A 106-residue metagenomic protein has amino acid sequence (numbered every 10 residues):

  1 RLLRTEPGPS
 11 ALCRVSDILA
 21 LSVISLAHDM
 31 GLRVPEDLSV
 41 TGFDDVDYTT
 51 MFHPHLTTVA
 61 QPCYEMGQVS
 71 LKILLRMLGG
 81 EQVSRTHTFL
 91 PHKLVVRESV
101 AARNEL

Functional and structural regions predicted by a protein language model:
R1-L106: Flexible loop/turn connectors
